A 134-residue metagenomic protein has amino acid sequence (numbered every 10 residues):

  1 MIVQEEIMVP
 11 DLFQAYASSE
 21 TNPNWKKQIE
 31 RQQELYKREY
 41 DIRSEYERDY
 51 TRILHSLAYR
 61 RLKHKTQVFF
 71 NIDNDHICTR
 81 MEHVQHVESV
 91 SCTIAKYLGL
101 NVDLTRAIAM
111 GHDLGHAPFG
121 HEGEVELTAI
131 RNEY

Functional and structural regions predicted by a protein language model:
M1-Y134: An N-terminal structural lobe/cap that precedes and organizes the functional/catalytic core across diverse proteins
